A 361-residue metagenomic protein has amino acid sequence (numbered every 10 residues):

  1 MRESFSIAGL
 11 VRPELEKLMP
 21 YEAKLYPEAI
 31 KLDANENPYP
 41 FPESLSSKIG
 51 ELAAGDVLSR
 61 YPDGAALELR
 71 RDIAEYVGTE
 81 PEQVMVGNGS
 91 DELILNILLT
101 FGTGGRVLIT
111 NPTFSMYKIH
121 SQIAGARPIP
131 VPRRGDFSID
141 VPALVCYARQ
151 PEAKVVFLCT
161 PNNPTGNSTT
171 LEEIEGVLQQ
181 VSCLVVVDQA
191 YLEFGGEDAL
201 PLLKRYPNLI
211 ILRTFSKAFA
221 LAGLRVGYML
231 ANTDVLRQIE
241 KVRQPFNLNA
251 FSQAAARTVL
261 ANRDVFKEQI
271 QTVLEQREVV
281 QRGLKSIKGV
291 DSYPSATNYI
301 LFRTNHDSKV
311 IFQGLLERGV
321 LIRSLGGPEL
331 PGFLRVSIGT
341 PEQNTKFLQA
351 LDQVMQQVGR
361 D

Functional and structural regions predicted by a protein language model:
M1-R60, V145, E152: N-terminal "arm"/small-domain region of PLP-dependent enzymes with the aminotransferase-like
L67-R106: Phosphate-binding glycine-rich loop
E80-V84, G105-R106, Q189, P207-N208 (+1 more regions): Short acidic capping loops at alpha-helix termini that bridge into adjacent secondary structure
L99-L158: PLP-dependent aminotransferase-like
G135-E193: Active-site phosphate-binding strand-loop segment of PLP-dependent enzymes
E172, G314-R318, R323, G327-D361: PLP-dependent enzyme catalytic core of the Aspartate aminotransferase-like
N208-S286, D291-Y293: PLP-dependent aminotransferase class I/II
V273-L274, L284-R318: Conserved PLP-binding catalytic core of the aspartate aminotransferase-like
